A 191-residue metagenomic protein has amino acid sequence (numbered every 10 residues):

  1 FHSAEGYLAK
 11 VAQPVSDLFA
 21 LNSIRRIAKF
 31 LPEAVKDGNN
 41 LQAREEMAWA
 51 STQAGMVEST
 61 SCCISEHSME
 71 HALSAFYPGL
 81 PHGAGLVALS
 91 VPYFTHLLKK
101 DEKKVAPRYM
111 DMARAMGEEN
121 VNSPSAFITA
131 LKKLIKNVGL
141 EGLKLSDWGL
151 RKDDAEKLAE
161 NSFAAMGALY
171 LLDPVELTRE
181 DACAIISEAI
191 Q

Functional and structural regions predicted by a protein language model:
F1-A12, K104-D111, K136-G139: A glycine/threonine-rich phosphate-anchoring loop and its flanking beta-alpha core in nucleotide/phosphate-binding
F1-S61: Carboxylate- and glycine-rich phosphate/diphosphate-binding segment that chelates Mg2+/Mn2+
S3-A4, M47-G55, M69, S90 (+4 more regions): Short alpha-helical scaffolding segments that buttress acidic/His motifs in well-ordered protein cores
L8, K36, P78, T95 (+2 more regions): Amphipathic alpha-helical interaction elements
P14, L18-R25, C63, A84 (+3 more regions): Alpha-helix N-cap/helix-start motif at coil-to-helix transitions, marked by capping-box chemistry
S61-F127, K132: C-terminal catalytic subdomain
A113-Q191: C-terminal charged capping/lid subdomain of soluble metabolic enzymes
